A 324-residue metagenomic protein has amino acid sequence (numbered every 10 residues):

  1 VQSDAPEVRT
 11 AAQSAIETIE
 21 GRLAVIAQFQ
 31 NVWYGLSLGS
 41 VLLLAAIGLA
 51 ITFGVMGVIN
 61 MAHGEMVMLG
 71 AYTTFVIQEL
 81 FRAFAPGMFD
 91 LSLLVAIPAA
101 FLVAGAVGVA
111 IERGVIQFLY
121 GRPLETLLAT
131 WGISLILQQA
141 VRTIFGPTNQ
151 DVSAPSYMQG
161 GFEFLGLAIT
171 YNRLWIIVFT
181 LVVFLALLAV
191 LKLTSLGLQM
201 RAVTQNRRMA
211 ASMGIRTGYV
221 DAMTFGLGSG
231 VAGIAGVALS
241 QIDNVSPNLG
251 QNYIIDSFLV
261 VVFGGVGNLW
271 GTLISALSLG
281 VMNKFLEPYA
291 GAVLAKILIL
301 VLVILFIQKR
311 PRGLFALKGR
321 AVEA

Functional and structural regions predicted by a protein language model:
R9-I16: Conserved hydrophobic register position within alpha-solenoid helical repeats
Q30-V41, S92-A96, F164-A186, D221-A222 (+3 more regions): Loop-to-helix entry region at the N-terminal start of transmembrane alpha-helices in multi-pass membrane transporters
V32-I77, A110, G114-E125, F263-L269: Single transmembrane alpha-helix segments in multi-pass membrane proteins
E65-L69, L119-R142, L249-V262, S278 (+1 more regions): Pore- or pathway-lining transmembrane helices of multi-pass membrane proteins that form conduits for solutes/ions
G87-I133, A140, I274-L279, R310-P311: Alpha-helical transmembrane segments within multi-pass membrane transporters and channels
L93-L94, P98, F225-V237, Q241-V303: Transmembrane alpha-helical segments in multi-pass inner-membrane proteins
E125, A129, I144, T148-N149 (+6 more regions): Cytosolic-side transmembrane-helix boundaries in multi-pass membrane proteins
A168-V245, I274: Helix-loop-helix "hairpin" substructures at the membrane interface of multi-pass membrane proteins
